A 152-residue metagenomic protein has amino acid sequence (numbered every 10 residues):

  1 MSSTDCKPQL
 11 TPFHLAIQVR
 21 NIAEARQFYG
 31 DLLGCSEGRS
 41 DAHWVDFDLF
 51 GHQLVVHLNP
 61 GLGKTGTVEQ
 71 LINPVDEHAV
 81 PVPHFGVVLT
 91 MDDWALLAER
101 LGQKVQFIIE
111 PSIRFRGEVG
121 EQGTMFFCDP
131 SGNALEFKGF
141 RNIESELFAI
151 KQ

Functional and structural regions predicted by a protein language model:
M1-A23, H84-F85, L89, G139-Q152: N-terminal beta-strand motif that seeds the catalytic metal site of vicinal oxygen chelate
S2-C6, A98-Q152: Vicinal oxygen chelate
K7, E37, V45-D46, P74-E77 (+1 more regions): Short secondary-structure boundary/capping segments
P12-R20, D48, E69-R100, Q122-C128: Vicinal oxygen chelate
Q18-G63: Core segments of cupin and vicinal oxygen chelate
Q27, D31, A95-E99, Q103: Replace "anionic and nucleotidyl ligands
G51-Q53, P60, M91-D93, I113 (+2 more regions): Short, flexible active-site-adjacent loop segments at beta-strand->alpha-helix junctions, enriched in small/polar
T65-Q70, E146-A149: A short, polar/proline- and glycine-enriched secondary-structure boundary/capping micro-motif
